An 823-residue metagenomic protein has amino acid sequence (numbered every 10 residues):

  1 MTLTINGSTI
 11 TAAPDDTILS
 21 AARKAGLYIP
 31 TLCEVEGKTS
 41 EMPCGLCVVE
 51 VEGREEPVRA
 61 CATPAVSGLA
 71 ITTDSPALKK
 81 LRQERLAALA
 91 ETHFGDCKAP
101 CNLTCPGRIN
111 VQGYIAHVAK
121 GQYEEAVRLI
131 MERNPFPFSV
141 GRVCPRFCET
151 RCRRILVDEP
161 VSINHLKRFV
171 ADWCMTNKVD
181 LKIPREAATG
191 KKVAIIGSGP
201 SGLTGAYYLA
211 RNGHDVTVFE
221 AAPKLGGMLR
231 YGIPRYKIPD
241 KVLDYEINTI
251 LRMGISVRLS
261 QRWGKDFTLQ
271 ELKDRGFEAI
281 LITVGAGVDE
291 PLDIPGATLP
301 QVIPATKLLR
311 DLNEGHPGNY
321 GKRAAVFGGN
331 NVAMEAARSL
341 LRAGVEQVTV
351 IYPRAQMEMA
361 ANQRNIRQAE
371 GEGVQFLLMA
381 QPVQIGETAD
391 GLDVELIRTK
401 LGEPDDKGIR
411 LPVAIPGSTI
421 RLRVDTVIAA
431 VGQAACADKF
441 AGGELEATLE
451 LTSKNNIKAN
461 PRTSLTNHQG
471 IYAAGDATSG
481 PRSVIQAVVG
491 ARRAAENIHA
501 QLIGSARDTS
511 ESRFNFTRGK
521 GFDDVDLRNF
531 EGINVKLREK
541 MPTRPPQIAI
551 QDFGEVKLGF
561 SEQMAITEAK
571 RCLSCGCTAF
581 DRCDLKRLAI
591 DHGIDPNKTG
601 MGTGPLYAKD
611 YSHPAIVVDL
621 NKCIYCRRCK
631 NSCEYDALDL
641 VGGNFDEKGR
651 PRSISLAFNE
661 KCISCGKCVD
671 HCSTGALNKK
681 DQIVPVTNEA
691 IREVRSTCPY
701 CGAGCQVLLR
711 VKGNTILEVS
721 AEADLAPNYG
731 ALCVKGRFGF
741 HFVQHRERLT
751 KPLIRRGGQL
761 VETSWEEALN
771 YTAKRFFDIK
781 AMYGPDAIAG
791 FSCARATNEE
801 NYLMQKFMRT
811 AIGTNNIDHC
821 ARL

Functional and structural regions predicted by a protein language model:
M1-L103, Q112, A116, K120-E124: Signature of N-terminal electron-transfer/Fe-S-associated modules in redox systems
L3-I5, T9, I29-T39, L86-T104 (+17 more regions): Ferredoxin-like iron-sulfur electron-transfer modules
T17, K24-L27, L46-V51, V58 (+14 more regions): Iron-sulfur cluster-binding cysteine motifs and their immediate structural context in ferredoxin-like electron-transfer
R154, I195-S198, G202-A221, D619 (+3 more regions): Catalytic alpha/large subunits of respiratory electron-transfer oxidoreductases, centered on bis-MGD molybdoenzymes
V170-E186, Y245-K265, D289-A343, L451-N467: Glycine-rich dinucleotide-binding loop and its adjacent helix/turn
D215-V218, A222-M253, V257-R258, A337-Q384 (+1 more regions): Rossmann-like dinucleotide-binding cores of NAD(P)H-dependent redox enzymes
T298-G321, P404-P481, L527: FAD-site-proximal beta/loop scaffold in flavoenzymes
A477-L502: A conserved FAD-binding loop/helix module that cradles the flavin
